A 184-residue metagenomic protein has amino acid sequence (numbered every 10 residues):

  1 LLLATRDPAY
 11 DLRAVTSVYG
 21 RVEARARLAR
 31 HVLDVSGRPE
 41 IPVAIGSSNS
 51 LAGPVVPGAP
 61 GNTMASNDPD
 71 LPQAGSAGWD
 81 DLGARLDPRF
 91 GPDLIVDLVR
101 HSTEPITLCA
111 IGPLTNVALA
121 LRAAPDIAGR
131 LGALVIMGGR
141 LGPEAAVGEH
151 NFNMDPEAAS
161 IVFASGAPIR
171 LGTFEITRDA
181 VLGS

Functional and structural regions predicted by a protein language model:
L1-S184: N-terminal acidic, glycine/proline-rich low-complexity segments
